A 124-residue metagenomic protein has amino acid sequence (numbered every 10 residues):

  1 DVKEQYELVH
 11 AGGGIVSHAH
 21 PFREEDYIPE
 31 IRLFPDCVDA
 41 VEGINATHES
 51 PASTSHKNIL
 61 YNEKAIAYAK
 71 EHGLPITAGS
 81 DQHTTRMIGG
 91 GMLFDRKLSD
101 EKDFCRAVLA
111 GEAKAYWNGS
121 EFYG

Functional and structural regions predicted by a protein language model:
K3, E7, I15, E24-G124: Charged catalytic cores and adjacent phosphate/nucleic-acid-binding surfaces used for phosphate/nucleic-acid chemistry
H10: Active-site and NAD+-binding cores of ADP-ribose-processing enzymes
H18-H20: Catalytic beta/alpha-barrel core
